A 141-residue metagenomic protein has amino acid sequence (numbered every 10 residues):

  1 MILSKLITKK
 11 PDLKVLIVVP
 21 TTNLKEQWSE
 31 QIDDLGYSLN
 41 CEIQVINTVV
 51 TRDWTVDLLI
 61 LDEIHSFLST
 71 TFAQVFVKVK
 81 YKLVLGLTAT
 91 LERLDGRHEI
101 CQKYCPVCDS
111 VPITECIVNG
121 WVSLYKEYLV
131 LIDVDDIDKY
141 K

Functional and structural regions predicted by a protein language model:
I2-I32, T71, R93: Conserved Walker A/P-loop ATP-binding site and its immediately adjacent core in helicase/helicase-like ATPase domains
I2-S4, E30-D34, V56-D57, A73-V77 (+1 more regions): Short, glycine/charged-enriched secondary-structure capping and boundary segments
T8-K10, G36-Y37, T51-W54, F76-Y81 (+1 more regions): Conserved catalytic network of the ASCE P-loop NTPase/AAA+ motor domain
K14, N40, T55-L58, K80-G86: Loop/turn-to-beta-strand initiation segments
V18-T55: Inter-Walker segment of RecA-like/P-loop motor cores
C41-V75: Conserved RecA-like ASCE ATPase "motif II neighborhood" in helicase/translocase motors
H65-Y125: Post-DEXD/H (motif II) to motif III coupling segment of the RecA-like Helicase ATP-binding lobe
